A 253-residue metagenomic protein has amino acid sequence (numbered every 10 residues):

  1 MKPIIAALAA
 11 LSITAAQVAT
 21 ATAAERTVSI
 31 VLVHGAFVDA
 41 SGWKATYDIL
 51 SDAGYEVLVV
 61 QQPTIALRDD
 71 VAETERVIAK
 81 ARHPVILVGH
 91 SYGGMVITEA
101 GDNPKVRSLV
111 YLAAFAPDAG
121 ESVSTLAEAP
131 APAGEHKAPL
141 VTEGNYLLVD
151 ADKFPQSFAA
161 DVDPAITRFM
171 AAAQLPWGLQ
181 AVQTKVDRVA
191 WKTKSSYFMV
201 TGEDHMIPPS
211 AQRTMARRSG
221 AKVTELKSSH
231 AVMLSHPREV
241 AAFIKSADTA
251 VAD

Functional and structural regions predicted by a protein language model:
E25-R82: Active-site catalytic motif of lipid deacylating hydrolases and related acyltransferases
G35-V38, S91-Y92, F115: Active-site glycine-rich loops that stabilize anionic/oxyanionic intermediates across multiple enzyme folds
V88-G93, I97: Gly/Ala-rich beta-loop-alpha elbow adjacent to hydrolase catalytic centers
K105-V106, V110-A151, G178: Flexible "cap/lid" loop of the alpha/beta hydrolase fold
F169-W191, G202: Active-site nucleophile elbow and catalytic-triad environment of alpha/beta-hydrolase enzymes
Y197-V200: Short beta-strand/loop motif that positions the catalytic acidic residue of the alpha/beta-hydrolase fold
G202-K227, A247: Conserved loop-alpha-helix segment in the C-terminal half of the alpha/beta-hydrolase fold that carries the catalytic
L234-T249: Post-His helix in hydrolase/transferase enzymes
